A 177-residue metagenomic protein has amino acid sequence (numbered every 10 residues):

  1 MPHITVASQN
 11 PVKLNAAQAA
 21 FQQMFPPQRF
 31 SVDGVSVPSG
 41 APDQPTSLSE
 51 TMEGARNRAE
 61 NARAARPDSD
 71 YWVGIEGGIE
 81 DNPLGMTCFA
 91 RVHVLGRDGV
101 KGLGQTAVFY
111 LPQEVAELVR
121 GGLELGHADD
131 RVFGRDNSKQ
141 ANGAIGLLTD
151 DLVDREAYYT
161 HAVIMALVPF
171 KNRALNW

Functional and structural regions predicted by a protein language model:
M1-D68: N-terminal polybasic phosphate/anion-binding patch
D43-W177: Anionic-ligand binding patches
